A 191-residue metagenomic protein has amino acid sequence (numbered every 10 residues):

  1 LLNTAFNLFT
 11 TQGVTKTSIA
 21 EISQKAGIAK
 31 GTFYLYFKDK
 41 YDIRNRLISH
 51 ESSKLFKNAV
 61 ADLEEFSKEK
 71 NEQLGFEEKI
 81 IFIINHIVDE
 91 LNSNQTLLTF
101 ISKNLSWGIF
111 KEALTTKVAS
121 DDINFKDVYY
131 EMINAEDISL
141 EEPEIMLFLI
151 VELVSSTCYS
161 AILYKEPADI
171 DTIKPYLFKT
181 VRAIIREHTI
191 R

Functional and structural regions predicted by a protein language model:
L1-F6, I22, I43, L47-A59: Generic hydrophobic, amphipathic alpha-helix propensity
T4-T11, K54, N58-E65, L153-A161: Solvent-exposed, amphipathic alpha-helical segments
L8-R46: Helix-turn-helix
R46, V60-N92, I150: Hydrophobic alpha-helical connector segments
E78, D89-E90, T96, I109-D137 (+1 more regions): Amphipathic alpha-helical packing segments from all-alpha helical-bundle domains
K79-F82, H86-E112, S156-L163: Amphipathic alpha-helical segments used for helix-helix packing
T99, I133-T180, R191: Hydrophobic/aromatic-rich alpha-helical bundle segments in the mid-to-C-terminal region
I185-R191: Generic C-terminal helix-cap and adjacent flexible tail
